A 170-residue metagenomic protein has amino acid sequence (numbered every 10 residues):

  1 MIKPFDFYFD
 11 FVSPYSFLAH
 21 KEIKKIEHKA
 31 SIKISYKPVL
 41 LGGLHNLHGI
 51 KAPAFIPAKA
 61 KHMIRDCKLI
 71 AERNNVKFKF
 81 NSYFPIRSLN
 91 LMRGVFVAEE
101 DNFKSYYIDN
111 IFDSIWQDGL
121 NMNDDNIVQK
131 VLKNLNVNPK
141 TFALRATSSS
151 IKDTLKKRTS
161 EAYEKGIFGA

Functional and structural regions predicted by a protein language model:
M1-D6, F11-I32, Y106, N110-A170: C-terminal cap of thioredoxin/glutaredoxin-like
F17-I115: Structural alpha/beta surface segment adjacent to cysteine/selenocysteine redox centers across thiol/disulfide enzymes
